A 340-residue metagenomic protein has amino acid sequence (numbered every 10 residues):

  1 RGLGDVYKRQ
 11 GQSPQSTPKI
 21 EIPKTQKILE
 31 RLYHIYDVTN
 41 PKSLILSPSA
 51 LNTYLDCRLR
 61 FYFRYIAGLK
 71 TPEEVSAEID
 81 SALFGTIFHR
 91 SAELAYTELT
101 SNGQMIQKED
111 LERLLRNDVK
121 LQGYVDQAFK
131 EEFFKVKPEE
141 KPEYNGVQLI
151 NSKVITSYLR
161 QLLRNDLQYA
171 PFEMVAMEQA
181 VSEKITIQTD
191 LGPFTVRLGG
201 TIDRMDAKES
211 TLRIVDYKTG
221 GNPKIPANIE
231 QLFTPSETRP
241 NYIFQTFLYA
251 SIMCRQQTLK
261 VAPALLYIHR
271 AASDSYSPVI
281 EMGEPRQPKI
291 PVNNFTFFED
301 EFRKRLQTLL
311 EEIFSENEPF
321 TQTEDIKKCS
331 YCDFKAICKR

Functional and structural regions predicted by a protein language model:
R1, D5-E98, E312-F314, D325-I326 (+3 more regions): C-terminal, charged and often intrinsically disordered regions of DNA end-processing helicases and nucleases
E30-A50, I66-E78, T100, Q104-L114 (+5 more regions): Glycine- and acidic
S43, L51-L59, S76-I87, R113 (+10 more regions): Secondary-structure capping and boundary motifs in well-ordered enzyme cores
C57, F88, L159, R204 (+4 more regions): Hydrophobic, well-ordered secondary-structure elements that form the walls of internal hydrophobic environments
R58-K70, F129-F134, L212-N228, Y276-I280 (+1 more regions): Active-site-adjacent bridging/hinge elements
R90-I185, P288, L310: A non-catalytic, helix-rich entry segment at domain boundaries
A176-Q256: Non-catalytic protein-protein interaction segments used by genome-maintenance enzymes to assemble and couple activities
T238-R239, L248-R340: Metal-dependent nuclease catalytic regions and adjoining charged, substrate-binding loops involved in nucleic-acid end
